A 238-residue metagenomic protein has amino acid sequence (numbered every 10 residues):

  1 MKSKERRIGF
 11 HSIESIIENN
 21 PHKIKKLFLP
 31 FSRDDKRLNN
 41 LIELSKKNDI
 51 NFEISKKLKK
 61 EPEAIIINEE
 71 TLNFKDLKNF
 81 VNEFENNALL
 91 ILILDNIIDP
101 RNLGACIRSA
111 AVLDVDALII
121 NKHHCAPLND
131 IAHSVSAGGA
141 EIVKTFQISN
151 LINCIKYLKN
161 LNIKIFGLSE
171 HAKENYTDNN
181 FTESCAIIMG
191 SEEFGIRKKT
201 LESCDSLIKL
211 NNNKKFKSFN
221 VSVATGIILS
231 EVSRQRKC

Functional and structural regions predicted by a protein language model:
M1-N82: N-terminal positively charged helical leader segments and presequences
G9, N102, S218-N220: Active-site helix-initiating loop/hinge in glycosyltransferases
S12, R37, N150-C154, N175-T177 (+1 more regions): Short acidic active-site motifs
E14, N19-N20, K25, A64 (+2 more regions): Structured adenosyl-cofactor binding patch, chiefly the S-adenosyl-L-methionine
S15, F28-L29, I50, N82-E174: RNA substrate-binding interface of SAM-dependent RNA methyltransferases
L38, C125-I131, F194-T200: Short, glycine/polar-rich helix-capping loops at beta-to-alpha or helix-loop-helix junctions that flank or form
E43-L44, I66, S134-G139, T182-A186: Short, hinge-like loop/turn segments at secondary-structure boundaries
F166-N220: Active-site/ligand-binding-proximal alpha/beta "capping" segment
